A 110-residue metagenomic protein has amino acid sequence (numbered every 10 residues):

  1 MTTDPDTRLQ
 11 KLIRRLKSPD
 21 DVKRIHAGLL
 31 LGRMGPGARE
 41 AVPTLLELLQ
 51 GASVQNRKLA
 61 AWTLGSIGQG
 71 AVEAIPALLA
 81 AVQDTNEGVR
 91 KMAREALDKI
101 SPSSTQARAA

Functional and structural regions predicted by a protein language model:
M1-D4, R24-G37, E47, Q55-G70 (+1 more regions): Structural detector for internal amphipathic alpha-helices that build alpha-solenoid repeat scaffolds
T3-R15, P36-Q50, G70-Q83, S103-A110: Amphipathic alpha-helical scaffolding segments comprising HEAT/armadillo-like alpha-solenoid repeats
L9-P19, I25-L30: Short terminal alpha-helical segments
P19-D20, A52-S53, T85-N86: Short inter-helical turns and helix N-cap capping residues of alpha-solenoid HEAT/ARM repeat scaffolds
